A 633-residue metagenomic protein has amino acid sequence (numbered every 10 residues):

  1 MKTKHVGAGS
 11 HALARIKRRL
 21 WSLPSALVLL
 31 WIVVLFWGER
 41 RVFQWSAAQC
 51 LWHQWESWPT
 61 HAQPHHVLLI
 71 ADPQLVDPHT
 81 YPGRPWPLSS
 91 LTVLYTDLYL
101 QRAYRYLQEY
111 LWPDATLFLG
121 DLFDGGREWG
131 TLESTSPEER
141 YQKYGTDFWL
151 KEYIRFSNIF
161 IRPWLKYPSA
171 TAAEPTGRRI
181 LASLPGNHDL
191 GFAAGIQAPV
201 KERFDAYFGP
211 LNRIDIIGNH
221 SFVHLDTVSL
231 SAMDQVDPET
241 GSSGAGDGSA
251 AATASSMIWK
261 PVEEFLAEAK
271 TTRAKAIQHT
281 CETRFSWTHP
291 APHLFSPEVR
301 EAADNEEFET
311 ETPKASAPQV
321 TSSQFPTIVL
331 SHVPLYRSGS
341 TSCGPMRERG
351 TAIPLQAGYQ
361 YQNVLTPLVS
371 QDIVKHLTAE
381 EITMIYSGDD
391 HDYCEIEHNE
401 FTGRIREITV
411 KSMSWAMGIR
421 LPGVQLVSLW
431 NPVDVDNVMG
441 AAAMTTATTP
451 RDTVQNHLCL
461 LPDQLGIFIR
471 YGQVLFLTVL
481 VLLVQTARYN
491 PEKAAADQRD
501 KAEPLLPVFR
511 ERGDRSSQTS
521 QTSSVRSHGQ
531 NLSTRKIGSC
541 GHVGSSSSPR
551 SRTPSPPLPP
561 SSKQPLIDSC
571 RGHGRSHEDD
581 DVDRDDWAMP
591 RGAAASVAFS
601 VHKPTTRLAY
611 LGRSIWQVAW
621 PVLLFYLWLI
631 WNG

Functional and structural regions predicted by a protein language model:
M1-W52, Q455-G633: Non-catalytic terminal accessory segments
K2-K151, R155, Y167, L181 (+2 more regions): N-terminal active-site segment of His-dependent metallophosphoesterases
W37-Q49, S342, E348-V364, Q371-H376 (+2 more regions): Binuclear metal-dependent phosphoesterase catalytic core
A48-L94, P290-L365: Mobile, glycine- and charge-enriched loop segments and immediately flanking short secondary-structure elements within
W52-W55, G130-T321, Q356, F401-S412 (+2 more regions): Extended active-site neighborhood of metal-dependent phosphoesterases/phosphodiesterases
P59-V67, R213-S229, S243, S322-T327 (+3 more regions): Beta-strand-turn-beta hairpins that frame and shape the catalytic cleft of phosphate-ester-processing enzymes
P64-Y81, P185, N219-Q235, T327-R337 (+2 more regions): Active-site-proximal beta-strand elements of phosphoester/diester hydrolases
L69-A71, A115-D121, R179-N187, I328-H332 (+3 more regions): Active-site neighborhood of phospho(di)ester-bond hydrolases with catalytic His/Asp-centered motifs
